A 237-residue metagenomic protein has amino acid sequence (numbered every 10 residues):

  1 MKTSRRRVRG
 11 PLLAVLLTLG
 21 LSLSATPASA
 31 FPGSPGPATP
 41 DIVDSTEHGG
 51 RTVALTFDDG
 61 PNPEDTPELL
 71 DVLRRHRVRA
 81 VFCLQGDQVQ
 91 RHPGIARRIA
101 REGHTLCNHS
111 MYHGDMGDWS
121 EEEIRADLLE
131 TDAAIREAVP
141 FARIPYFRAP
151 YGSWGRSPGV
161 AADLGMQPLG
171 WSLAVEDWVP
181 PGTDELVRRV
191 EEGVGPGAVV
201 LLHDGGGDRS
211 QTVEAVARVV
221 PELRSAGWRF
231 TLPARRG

Functional and structural regions predicted by a protein language model:
M1-T56, D71-V81, E192, P196-G237: Terminal accessory/targeting
P11-L13, G20-L21, G33, A96 (+3 more regions): Homeobox/homeodomain signature
G33-W119, E123, E130, A134 (+1 more regions): Active-site beta->alpha N-cap acidic-glycine motif
E68, Q90, G114-R224, W228 (+1 more regions): Catalytic domains of cell-wall/extracellular-matrix polysaccharide-remodeling enzymes, centered on de-N-acetylation
